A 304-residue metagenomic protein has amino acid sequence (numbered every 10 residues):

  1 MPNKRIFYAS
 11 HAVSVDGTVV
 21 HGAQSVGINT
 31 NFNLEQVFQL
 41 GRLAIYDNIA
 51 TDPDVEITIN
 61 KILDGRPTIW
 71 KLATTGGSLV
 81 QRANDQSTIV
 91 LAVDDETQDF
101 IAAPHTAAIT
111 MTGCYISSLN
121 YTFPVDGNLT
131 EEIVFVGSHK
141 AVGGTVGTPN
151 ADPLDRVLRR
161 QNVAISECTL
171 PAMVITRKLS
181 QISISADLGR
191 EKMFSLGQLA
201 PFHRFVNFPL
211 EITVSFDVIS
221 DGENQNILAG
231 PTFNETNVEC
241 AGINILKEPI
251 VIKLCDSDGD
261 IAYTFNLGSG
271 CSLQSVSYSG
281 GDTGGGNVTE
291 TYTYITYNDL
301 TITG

Functional and structural regions predicted by a protein language model:
M1-G304: Signature of extracytoplasmic/envelope-associated structural regions
